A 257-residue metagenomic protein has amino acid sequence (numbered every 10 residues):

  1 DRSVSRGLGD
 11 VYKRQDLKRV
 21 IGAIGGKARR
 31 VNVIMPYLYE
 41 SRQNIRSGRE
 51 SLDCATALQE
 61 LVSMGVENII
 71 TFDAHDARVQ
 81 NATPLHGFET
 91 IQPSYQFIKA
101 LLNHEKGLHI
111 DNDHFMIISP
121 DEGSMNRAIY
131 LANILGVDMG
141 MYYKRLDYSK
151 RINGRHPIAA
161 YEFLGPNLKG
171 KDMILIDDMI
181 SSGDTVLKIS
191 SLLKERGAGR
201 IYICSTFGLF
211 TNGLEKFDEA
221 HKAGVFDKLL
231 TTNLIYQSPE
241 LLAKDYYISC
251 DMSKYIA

Functional and structural regions predicted by a protein language model:
D1-Y12: Single conserved hydrophobic/aromatic residue that forms the stacking wall/gate of nucleotide- or nucleobase-binding
R14-G26, S190: Histidine-anchored nucleotide/phosphate-binding helix
R29-N32, E67-N68, H114-M116, V137-D138 (+3 more regions): Residues at the starts of beta-strands that form the adenosine-phosphate
S41-E50, T90-S94, I98-L102, H109-D113 (+4 more regions): Short, glycine/charge-rich flexible loops or terminal/linker lids adjacent to PRPP-binding catalytic cores
S47-H109: Anion-binding alpha/beta catalytic cores of soluble intermediary-metabolism enzymes, centered on
A74-A77, G123-S124, T231-S238: Short, polar loop motifs at secondary-structure junctions
N103, G107-D111, L131-N133, G140-K144 (+2 more regions): PRPP-dependent phosphoribosyltransferase catalytic core
G170, L175-D177, S182, C204-S205: Thr-Gly-centered strand-to-loop micro-motif
